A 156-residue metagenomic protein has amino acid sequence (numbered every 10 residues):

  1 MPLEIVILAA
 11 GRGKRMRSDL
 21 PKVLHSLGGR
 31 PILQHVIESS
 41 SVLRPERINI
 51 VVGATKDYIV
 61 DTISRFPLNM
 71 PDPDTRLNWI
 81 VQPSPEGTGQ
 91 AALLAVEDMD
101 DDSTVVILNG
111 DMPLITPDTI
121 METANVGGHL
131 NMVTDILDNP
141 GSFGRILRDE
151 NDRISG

Functional and structural regions predicted by a protein language model:
M1-S18: N-terminal nucleotide-binding beta1-loop-alpha1 segment
P2-E4, S26, R30-L108, L114-E122: Conserved N-terminal catalytic core of the sugar/cofactor nucleotidyltransferase
E4-V6, N49, L77-N78, T104-V106 (+3 more regions): Structural motif
A9, V52, N109, T134-D135: Short beta-strand/turn micro-motifs composed of small residues that flank or help shape donor/cofactor-binding pockets
R12, D111-M112: Active-site metal-binding loops of divalent metal-dependent hydrolases
S18, M112-P113: Short, proline-centered helix/strand-breaking motifs
L20-L24: Short glycine-enriched, charge-decorated loop/helix-capping segments at active-site entrances that position
I115-G156: Conserved core of the sugar-phosphate nucleotidyltransferase
